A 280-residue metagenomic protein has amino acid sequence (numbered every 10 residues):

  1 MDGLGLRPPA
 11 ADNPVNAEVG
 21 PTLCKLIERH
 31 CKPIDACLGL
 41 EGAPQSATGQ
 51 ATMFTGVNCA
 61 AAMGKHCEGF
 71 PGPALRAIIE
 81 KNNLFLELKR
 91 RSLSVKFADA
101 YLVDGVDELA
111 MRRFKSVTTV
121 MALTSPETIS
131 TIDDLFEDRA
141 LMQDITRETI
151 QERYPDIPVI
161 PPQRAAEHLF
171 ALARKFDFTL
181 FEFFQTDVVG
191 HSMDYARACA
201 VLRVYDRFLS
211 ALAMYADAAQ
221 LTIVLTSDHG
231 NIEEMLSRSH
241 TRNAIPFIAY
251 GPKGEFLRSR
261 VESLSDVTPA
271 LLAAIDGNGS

Functional and structural regions predicted by a protein language model:
M1-S280: Feature captures the catalytic ectodomains and active-site-proximal regions of enzymes that hydrolyze or transfer
